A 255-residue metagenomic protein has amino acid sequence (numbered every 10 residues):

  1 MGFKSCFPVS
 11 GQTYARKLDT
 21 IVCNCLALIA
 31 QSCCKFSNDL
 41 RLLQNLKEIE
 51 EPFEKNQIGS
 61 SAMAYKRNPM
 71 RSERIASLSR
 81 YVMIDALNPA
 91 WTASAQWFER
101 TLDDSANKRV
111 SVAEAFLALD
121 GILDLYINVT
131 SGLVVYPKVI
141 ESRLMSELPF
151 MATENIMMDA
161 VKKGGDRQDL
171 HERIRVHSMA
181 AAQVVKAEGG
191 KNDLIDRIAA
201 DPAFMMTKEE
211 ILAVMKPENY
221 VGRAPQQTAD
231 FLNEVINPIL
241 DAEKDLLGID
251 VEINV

Functional and structural regions predicted by a protein language model:
M1-A95: Internal glycine-rich alpha/beta core junctions
I58-V255: Catalytic-core signal marking the mid-to-C-terminal active-site face
